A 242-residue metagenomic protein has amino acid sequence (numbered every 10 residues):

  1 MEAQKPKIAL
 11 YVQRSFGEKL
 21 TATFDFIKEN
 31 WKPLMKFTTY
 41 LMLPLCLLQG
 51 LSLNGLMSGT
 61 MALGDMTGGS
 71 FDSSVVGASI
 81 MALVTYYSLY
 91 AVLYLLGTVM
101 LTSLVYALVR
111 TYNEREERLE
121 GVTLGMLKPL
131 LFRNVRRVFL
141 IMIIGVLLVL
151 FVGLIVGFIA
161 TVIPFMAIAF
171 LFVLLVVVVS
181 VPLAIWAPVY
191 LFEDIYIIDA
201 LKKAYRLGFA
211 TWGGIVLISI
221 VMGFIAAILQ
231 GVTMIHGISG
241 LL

Functional and structural regions predicted by a protein language model:
E2-K7, Y11, M81-R118, I159-D199 (+1 more regions): Selective recognition of hydrophobic, aromatic-rich stretches within alpha-helical transmembrane segments of polytopic
E2-M57, G121-L124, L174-L241: Nonpolar helix-loop interface/hinge motif
L34, E120-I143, K203: Interfacial transmembrane-helix boundary/kink motif in multi-pass membrane proteins
C46-Y94, L150-V176, Q230-L242: Membrane-helix interface segments in multi-pass membrane proteins
I143-V152, P188: Alpha-helical transmembrane segments of multi-pass integral membrane proteins
